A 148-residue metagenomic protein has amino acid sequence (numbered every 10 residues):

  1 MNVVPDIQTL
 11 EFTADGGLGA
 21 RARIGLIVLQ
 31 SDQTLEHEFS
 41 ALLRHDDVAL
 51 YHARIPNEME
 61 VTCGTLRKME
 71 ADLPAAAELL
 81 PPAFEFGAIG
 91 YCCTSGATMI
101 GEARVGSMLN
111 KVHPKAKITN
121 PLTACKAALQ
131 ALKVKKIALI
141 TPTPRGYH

Functional and structural regions predicted by a protein language model:
N2-A75: N-terminal glycine-rich anion-binding loop in soluble enzyme alpha/beta folds
V28-T34, C93-A103, P142-Y147: Gly/Ser/Thr-rich loops at beta-strand to alpha-helix junctions that form or flank small-molecule/cofactor-binding
L35-H37, V61, I100, L129 (+1 more regions): Generic domain-boundary/flexible-linker signal
L42-H45, P82-A83, V112, A131-L132: Alpha-helix C-cap/termination motif
L73-T123: Glycine/small-residue-rich loop that forms an oxyanion/phosphate-binding "nest" at active or ligand-binding sites
V105-V112, A116-H148: Conserved beta-alpha
